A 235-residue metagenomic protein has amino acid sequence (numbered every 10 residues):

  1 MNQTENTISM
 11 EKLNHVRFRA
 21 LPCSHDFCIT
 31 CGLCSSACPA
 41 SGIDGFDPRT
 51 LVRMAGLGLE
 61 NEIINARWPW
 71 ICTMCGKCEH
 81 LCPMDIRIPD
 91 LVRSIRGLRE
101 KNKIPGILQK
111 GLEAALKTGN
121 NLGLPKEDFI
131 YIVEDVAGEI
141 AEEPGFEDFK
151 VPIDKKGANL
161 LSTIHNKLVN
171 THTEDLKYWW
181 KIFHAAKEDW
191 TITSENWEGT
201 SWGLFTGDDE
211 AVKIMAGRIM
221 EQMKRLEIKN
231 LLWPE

Functional and structural regions predicted by a protein language model:
M1-I71: Ferredoxin-type iron-sulfur electron-transfer modules and their immediate structural context
H25, G42, A55-W233: Iron-sulfur-cluster electron-transfer modules
